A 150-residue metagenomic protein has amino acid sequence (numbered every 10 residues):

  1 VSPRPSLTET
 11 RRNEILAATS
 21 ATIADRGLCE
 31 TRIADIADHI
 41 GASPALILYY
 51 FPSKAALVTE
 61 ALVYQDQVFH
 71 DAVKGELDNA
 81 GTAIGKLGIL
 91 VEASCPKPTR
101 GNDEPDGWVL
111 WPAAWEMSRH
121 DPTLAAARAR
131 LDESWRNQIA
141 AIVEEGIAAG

Functional and structural regions predicted by a protein language model:
V1-T10: N-terminal intrinsically disordered/low-complexity leader segments
R11, K54, A61, Q65-F69 (+6 more regions): Hydrophobic/aromatic residues within well-ordered alpha-helical segments
E14, A18-E60, Y64: Helix-turn-helix
D25-C29, N79-A80, A149: Short coil/turn segments at alpha/beta junctions that flank glycine-rich nucleotide-binding fingerprints
S53, M117-P122: Short loop-to-helix capping motifs
E60, D71-D106: Hydrophobic alpha-helical connector segments
H70, D103-P112, P122-A148: Amphipathic alpha-helical packing segments from all-alpha helical-bundle domains
L90-S94, P98, W135, E145-G150: Short, intrinsically disordered, charge-balanced linker/junction segments flanking boundaries in proteins
